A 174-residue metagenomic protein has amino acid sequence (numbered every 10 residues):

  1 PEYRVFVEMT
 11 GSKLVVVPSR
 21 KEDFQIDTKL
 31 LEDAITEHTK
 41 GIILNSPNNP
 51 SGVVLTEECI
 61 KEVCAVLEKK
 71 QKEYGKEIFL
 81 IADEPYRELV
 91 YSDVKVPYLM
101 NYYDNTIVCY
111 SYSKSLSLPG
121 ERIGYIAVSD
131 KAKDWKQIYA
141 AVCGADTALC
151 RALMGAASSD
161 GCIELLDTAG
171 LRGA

Functional and structural regions predicted by a protein language model:
P1-S12: Substrate-binding/gating loop at the entrance of the active-site cleft, primarily in PLP-dependent aminotransferase-like
V15, I81, I107-C109: Structural detector of well-ordered beta-strand residues that form the stable sheet scaffold of enzyme domains
S19-S92: Active-site phosphate-binding strand-loop segment of PLP-dependent enzymes
S46-P50, K114, G155: Short glycine-rich anion-binding loops that position phosphate/pyrophosphate groups of nucleotides and phosphorylated
L99-Y102: Nucleotide-activated donor-binding/catalytic signature segment of Leloir-type glycosyltransferases, i.e., the conserved
D104-D146, R151, A157: Conserved core segment of the aminotransferase class I/II
G155, G170-G173: Residue-identity detector for glycine
G161-G170: Short amphipathic alpha-helices in soluble, non-transmembrane regions that often serve as interface/regulatory elements
